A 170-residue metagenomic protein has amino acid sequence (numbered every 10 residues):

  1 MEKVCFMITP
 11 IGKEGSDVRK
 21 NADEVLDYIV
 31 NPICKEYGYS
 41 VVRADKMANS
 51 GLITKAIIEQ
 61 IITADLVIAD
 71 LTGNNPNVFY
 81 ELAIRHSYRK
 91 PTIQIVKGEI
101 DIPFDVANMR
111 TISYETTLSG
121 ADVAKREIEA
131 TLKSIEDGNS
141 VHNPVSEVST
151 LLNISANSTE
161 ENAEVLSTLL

Functional and structural regions predicted by a protein language model:
M1-M47: Conserved N-terminal substructure of TIR/SEFIR domains
E14, S50, D101: Flexible, glycine-rich phosphate/dinucleotide-binding loops and adjacent beta-alpha linkers at cofactor/substrate
R19-D23, T54, A121: Flexible, glycine- and charge-enriched loops at secondary-structure boundaries
N31, V42-A69, G73-E81: TIR-domain catalytic/interaction hotspot
G73-S134: Cross-kingdom TIR/SEFIR domain
T111-L170: C-terminal interaction surface of TIR/SEFIR-family domains
